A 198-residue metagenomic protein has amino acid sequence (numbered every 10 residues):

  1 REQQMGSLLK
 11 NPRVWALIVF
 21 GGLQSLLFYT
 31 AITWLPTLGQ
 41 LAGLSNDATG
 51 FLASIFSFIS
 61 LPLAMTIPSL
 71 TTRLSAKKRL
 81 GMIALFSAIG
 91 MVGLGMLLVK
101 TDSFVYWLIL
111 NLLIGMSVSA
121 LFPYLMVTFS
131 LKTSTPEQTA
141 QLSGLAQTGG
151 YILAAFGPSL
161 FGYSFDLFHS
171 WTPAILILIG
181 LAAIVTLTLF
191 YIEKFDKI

Functional and structural regions predicted by a protein language model:
R1-S7: Flexible cytoplasmic inter-helical loops of multi-pass small-molecule transporters
P12-I67: Extracytoplasmic gate region of multi-pass secondary transporters
T37, F122-T133: Intracellular helix-loop hinge segments at the cytoplasmic ends of transmembrane helices in 12-TM rocker-switch-type
S45-A53, W107, T139, S143: Juxtamembrane helix-start elements in MFS-like secondary transporters
A64-K78: Helix-to-loop junctions at the C-terminal end of transmembrane segments in multipass secondary transporters
K77-L125: C-terminal transmembrane helical hairpin of 12-TM major facilitator-type secondary transporters
L131-W171, L178-I179: A late C-terminal transmembrane helix in Major Facilitator Superfamily
D166, S170-I198: Multi-pass alpha-helical transporter architecture, strongest for 12-TM Major Facilitator/SLC carriers used
